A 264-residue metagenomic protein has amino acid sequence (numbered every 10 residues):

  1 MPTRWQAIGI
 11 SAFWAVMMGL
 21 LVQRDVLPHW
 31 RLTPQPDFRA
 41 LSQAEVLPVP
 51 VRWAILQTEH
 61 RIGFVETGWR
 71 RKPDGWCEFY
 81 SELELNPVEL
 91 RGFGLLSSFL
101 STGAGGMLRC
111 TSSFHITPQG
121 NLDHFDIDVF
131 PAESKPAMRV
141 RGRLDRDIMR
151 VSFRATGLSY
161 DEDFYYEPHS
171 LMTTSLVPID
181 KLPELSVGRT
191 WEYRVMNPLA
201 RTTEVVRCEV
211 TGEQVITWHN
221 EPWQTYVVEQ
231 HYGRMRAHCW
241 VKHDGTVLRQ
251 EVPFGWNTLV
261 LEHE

Functional and structural regions predicted by a protein language model:
M1-D147, A155-F164, P178-E264: Acidic, serine/threonine-rich low-complexity disordered tracts
V151: Acidic, glycine-centered active-site loop in nucleotide-sugar glycosyltransferases
